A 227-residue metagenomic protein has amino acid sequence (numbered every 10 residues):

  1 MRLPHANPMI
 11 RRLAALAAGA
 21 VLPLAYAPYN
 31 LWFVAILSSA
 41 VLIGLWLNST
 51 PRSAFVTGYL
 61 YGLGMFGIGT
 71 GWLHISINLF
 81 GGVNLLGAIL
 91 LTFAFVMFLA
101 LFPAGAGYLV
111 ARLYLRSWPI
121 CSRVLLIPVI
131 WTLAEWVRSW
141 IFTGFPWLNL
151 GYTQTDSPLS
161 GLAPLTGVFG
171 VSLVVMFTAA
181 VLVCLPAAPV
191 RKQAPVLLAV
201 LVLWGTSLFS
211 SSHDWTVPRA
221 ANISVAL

Functional and structural regions predicted by a protein language model:
R2-T216: Membrane-embedded alpha-helical bundles of multi-pass enzymes that act on lipidic or dolichyl-linked glycan substrates
H213-L227: Soluble catalytic domains of enzymes that build or remodel membrane lipids, polysaccharides, and related
